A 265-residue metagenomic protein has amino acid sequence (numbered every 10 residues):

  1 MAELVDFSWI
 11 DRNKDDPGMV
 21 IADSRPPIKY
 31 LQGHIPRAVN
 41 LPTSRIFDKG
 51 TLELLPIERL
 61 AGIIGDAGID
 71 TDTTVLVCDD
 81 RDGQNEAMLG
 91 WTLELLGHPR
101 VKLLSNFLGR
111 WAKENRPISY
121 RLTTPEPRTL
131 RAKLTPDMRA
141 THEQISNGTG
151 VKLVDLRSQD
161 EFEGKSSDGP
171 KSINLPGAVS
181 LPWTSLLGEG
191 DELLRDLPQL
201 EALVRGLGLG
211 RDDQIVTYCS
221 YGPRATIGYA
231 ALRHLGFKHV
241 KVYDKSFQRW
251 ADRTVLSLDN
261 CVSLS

Functional and structural regions predicted by a protein language model:
M1-V5, R12, F47, L108-P176 (+1 more regions): Active-site neighborhoods of enzymes that stabilize oxyanions during catalysis
A2-R59, V151-P170, N174-P182, E192-Q199: N-terminal intrinsically disordered, low-complexity segments enriched in P/E/S/T
D15-V20, P99-R100, G150-V151, Q214 (+1 more regions): Short active-site oxyanion
I21-A22, V75-C78, V154-D155, I215-T217: Short hydrophobic beta-strand segments
L31-G33, A87, K113, E163-K165 (+2 more regions): Short glycine-/acidic-enriched loop or helix-start segments at secondary-structure transitions that form or flank
R45-V75, W183-I215: Helix-loop module immediately N-terminal to the HCX5R catalytic loop in PTP-like cysteine phosphatase domains
T51, L55-Q144, I173, S220 (+1 more regions): Thiolate-centered catalytic microenvironments shared by cysteine-dependent enzyme domains
V179-G188, K245-R249, R253: Short, flexible loop segments at boundaries between secondary-structure elements
